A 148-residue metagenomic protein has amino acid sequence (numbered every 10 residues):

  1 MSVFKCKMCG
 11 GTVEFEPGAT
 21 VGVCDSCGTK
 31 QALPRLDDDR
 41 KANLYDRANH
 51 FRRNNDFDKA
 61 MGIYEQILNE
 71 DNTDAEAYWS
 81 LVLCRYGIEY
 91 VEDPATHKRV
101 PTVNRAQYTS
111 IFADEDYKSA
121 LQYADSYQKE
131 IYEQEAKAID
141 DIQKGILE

Functional and structural regions predicted by a protein language model:
V3, V21: Residues immediately within or flanking Cys/His clusters that coordinate Zn2+ in small zinc-binding modules
C6-C9, C24-C27: Short cysteine-rich clusters marking metal-coordination/redox-active sites
G10-V13, Q31: Cys/His-rich microdomains that often coordinate metals
G28-D37: Short Cys/His-rich micro-motifs in 6-15 aa windows
D37-Q66: Alpha-helical segment of the N-proximal tetratricopeptide repeat
F57, T73-A75: Residue-level recognition of tetratricopeptide repeat
G87-E148: Short coil/linker segments at helix-helix boundaries
